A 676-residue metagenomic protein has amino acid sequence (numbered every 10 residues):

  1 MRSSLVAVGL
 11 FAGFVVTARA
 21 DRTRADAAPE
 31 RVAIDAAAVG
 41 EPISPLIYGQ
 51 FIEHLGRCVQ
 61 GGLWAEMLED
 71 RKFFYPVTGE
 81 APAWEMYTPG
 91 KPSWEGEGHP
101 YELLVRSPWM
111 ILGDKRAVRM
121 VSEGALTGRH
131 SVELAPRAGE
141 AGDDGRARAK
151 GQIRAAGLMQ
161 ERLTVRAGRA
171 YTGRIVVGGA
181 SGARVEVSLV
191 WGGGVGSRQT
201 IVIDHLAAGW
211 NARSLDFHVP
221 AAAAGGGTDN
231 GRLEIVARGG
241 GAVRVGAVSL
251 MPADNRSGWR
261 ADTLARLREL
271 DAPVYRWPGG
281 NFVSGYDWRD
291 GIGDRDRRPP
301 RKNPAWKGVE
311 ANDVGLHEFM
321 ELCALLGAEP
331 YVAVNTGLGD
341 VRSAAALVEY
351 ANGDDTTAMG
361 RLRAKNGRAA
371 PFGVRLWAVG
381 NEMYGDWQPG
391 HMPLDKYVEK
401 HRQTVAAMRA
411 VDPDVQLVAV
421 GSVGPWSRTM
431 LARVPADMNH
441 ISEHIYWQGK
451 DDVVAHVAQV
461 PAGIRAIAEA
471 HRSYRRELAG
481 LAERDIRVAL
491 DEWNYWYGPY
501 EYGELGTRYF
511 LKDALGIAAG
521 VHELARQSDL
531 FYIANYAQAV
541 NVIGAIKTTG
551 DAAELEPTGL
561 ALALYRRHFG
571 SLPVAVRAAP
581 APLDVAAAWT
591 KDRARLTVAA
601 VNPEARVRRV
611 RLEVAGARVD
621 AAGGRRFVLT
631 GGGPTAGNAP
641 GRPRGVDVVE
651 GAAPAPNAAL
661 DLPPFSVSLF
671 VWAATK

Functional and structural regions predicted by a protein language model:
S4-F14: Bacterial N-terminal signal peptides
V16, D21-N312, E329, G339 (+9 more regions): Extracellular and organelle-lumenal recognition/adhesion modules and their flexible linkers in secreted
Q50, I175, D271, C323 (+7 more regions): Conserved, mostly hydrophobic/aromatic
H54-L55, F282, D485-A588, A594: Aromatic/acidic polysaccharide-binding cleft in carbohydrate-active enzymes
V202, P582-D620, R626, G631 (+1 more regions): Carbohydrate-binding surface patches
G231-A242, A351, R361-R363, P393-G520 (+2 more regions): Noncatalytic carbohydrate-binding groove/subsite architecture in carbohydrate-active enzymes
A272, N281-E443, W447: Catalytic cores of extracellular degradative/oxidative enzymes
R618-L662: Acidic, Ser/Thr/Pro-rich beta/coil linker or hinge segments at domain junctions
